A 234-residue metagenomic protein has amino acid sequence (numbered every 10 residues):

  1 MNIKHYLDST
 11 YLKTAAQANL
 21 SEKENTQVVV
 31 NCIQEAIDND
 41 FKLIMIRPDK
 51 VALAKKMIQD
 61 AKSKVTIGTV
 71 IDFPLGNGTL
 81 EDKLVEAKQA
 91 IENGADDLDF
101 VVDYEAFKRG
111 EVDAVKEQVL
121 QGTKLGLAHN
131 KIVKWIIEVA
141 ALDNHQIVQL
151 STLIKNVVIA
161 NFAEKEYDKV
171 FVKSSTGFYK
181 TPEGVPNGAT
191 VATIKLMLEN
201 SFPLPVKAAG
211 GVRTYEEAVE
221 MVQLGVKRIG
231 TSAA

Functional and structural regions predicted by a protein language model:
M1-L80, E92, L153: Conserved N-terminal beta1-alpha1 strand-loop-helix module at the mouth
N2-T14, I44-I46, V65-F73, L98-F100 (+5 more regions): Hydrophobic faces of well-ordered beta-strands that scaffold small-molecule active sites in alpha/beta enzyme cores
Y11, T69-I71, L80, E92-F107 (+2 more regions): Glycine-rich phosphate-binding active-site loops on the catalytic face of alpha/beta enzymes
A18-K23, K180-G188: Short, flexible/disordered intra-domain loops and linkers
V29, L75-Q89, R109-L120: Glycine-rich anion/phosphate-binding loops
I33-L53, L98-K116, E138, V172-V185: Glycine-rich, proline-tolerant flexible connector loops at the mouths of alpha/beta enzymes
P48, A52-D72, V112-K134, A141 (+2 more regions): Alpha-helix-loop-beta-strand connector modules within alpha/beta enzyme cores
L75-E92, L142-L153, A192-L204, V212-R228: Catalytic cores of alpha/beta
